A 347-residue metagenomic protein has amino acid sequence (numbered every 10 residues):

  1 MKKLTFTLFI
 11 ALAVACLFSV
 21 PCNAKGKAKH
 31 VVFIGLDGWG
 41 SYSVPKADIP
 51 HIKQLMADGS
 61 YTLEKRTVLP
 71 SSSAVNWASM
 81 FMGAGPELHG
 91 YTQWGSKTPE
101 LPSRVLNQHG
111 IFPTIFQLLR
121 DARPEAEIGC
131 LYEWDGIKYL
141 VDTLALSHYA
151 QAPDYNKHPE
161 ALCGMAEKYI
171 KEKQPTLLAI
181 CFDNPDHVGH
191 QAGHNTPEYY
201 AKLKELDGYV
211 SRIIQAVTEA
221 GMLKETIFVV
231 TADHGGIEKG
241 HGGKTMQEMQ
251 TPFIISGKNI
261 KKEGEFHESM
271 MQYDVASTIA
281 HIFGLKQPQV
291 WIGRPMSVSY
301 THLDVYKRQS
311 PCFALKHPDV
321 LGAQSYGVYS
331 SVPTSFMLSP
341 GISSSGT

Functional and structural regions predicted by a protein language model:
M1-G26: Bacterial Sec-dependent N-terminal signal peptides
K25-A28, G40-D121: Active-site nucleophile/metal-coordination loop of metallo-enzymes that catalyze phosphate/sulfate and related
F33, H51, E205-M246, I279: Metal-dependent active-site segment of extracytoplasmic phospho-/sulfohydrolases and closely related
F81, K244-K286: Substrate-binding rim/cap in mid-to-C-terminal beta-strand-loop elements of soluble/periplasmic
H89-T92, R104-H158: Catalytic-site neighborhoods of secreted/periplasmic enzymes that process anionic sulfate/phosphate groups
G136-A150, A166-G208, R212: Active-site His/acidic residue clusters
T301-Q309: Conserved small/polar residues in nucleotide/adenosyl-binding loops
V332-S335, P340, S345: Intrinsic low-complexity, disordered N-terminal segments enriched in polar/charged/small residues
